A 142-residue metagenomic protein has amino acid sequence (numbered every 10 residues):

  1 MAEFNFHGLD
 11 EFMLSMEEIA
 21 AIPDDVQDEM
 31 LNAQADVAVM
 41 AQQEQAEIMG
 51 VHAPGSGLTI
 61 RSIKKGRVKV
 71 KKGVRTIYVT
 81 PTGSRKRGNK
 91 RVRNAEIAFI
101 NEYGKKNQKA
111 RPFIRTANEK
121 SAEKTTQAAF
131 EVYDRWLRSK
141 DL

Functional and structural regions predicted by a protein language model:
M1-Y78, I97-L142: Short, Lys/Arg-rich flexible segments
T82-Y103: A short, structured beta-strand/loop element
